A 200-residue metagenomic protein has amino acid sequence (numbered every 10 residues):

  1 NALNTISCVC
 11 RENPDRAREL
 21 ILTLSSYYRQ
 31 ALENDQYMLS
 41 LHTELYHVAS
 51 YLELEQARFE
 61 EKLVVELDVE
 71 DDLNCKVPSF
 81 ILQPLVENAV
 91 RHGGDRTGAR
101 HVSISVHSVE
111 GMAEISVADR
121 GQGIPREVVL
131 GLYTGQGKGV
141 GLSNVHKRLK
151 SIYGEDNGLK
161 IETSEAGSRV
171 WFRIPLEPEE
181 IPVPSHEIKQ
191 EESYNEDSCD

Functional and structural regions predicted by a protein language model:
N1-E162, A166-W171: Two-component histidine phosphotransfer core
T163-D200: C-terminal end segment of the histidine kinase catalytic
